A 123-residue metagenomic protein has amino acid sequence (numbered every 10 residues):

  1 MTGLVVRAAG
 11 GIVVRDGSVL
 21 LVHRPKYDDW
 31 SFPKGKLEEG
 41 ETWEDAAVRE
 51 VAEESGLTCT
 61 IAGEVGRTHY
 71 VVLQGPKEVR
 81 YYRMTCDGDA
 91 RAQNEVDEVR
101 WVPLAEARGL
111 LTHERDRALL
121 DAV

Functional and structural regions predicted by a protein language model:
M1-V19: Conserved N-terminal beta-strand and adjoining loop/helix that marks the start of the Nudix/MutT-like hydrolase domain
L4, G11, D29, V99-R100: A residue-level structural signature of the nucleotidyltransferase/glycosyltransferase Rossmann-like core
L21-H23: Short, acidic/hydrophobic/Gly-rich beta-strand patch recurrent on exposed beta strands that often constitutes part
P25-Y27, W43: Residue-level structural signal for beta-strand termini and adjacent loop
Y27-D29, A107: A short, flexible beta-alpha/helix-coil linker loop
S31-K34: A short gly/proline-enriched turn/hairpin at secondary-structure junctions
L37-I61, G66-A122: Unchanged
